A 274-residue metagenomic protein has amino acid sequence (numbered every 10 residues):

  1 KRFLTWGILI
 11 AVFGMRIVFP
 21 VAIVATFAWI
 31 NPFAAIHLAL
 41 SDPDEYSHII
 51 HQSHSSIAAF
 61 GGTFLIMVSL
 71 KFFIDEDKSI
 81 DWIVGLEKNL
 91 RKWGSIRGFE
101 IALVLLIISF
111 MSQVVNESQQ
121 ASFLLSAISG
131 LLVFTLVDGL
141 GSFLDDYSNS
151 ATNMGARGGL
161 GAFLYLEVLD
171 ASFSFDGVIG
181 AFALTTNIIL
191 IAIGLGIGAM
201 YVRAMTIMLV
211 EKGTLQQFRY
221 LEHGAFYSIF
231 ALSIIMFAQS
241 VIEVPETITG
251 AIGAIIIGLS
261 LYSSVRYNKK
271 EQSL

Functional and structural regions predicted by a protein language model:
K1-L274: Multi-pass alpha-helical transmembrane bundle typical of ion/small-solute transporters and intramembrane aspartyl
